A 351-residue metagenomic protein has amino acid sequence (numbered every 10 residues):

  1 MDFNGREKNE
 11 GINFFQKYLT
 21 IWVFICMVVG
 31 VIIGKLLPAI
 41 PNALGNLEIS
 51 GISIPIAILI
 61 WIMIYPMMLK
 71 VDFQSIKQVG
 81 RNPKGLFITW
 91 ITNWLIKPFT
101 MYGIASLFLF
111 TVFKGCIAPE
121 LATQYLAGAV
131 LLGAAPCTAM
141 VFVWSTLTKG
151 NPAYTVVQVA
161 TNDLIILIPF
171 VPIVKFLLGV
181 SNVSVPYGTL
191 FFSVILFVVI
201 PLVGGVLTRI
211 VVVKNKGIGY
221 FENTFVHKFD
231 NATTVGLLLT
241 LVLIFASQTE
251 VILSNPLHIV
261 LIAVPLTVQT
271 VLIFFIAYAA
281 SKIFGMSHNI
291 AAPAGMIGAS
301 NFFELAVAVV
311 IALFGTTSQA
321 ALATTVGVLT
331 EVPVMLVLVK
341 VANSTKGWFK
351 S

Functional and structural regions predicted by a protein language model:
M1-L69, Q74-A299, F303-S351: Alpha-helical transmembrane segments of multi-pass small-molecule/ion transporters
